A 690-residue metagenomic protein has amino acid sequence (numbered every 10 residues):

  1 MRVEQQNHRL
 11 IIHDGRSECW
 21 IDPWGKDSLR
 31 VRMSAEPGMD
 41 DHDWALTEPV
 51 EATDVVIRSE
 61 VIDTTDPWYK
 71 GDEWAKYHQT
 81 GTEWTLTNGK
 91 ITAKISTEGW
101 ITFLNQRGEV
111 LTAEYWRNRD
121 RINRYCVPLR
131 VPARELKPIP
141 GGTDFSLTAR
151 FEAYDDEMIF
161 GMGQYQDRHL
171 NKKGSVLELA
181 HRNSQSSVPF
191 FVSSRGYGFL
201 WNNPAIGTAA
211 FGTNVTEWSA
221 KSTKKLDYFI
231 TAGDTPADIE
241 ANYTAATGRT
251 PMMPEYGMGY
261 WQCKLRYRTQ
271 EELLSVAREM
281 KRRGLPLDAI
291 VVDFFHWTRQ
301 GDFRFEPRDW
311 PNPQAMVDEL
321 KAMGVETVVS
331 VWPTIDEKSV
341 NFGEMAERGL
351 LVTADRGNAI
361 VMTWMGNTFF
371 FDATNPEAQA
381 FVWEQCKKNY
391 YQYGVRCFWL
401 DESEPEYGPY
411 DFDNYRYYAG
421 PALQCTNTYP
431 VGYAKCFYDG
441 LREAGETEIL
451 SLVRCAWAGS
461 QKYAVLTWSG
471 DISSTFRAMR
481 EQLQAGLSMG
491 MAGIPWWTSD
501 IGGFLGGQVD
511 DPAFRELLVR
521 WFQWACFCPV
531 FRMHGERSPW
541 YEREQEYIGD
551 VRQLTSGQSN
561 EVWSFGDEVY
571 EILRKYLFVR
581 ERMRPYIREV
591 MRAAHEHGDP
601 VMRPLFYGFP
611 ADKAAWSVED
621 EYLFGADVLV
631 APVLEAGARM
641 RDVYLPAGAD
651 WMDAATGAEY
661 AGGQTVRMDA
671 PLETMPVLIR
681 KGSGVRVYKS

Functional and structural regions predicted by a protein language model:
M1-G257, C263-L265, E272-R278, A289 (+7 more regions): N-terminal accessory segment at the very beginning of proteins
Q5-D22, G284, A322-G324, Y438-T447 (+2 more regions): Carbohydrate-binding surfaces of carbohydrate-active enzymes
H8, E18, E73-W74, V176-L179 (+14 more regions): Generic recognition of flexible, low-complexity loop/linker segments
R9, S28, E83-T85, T92 (+23 more regions): Beta-sheet entry/capping signal
A45-E73, T353-G357, D653-T674: Solvent-exposed beta-strand/loop surfaces of large extracellular or lumenal domains
T47, R58-I62, E114-Y115, R124 (+3 more regions): Aromatic- and carboxylate-enriched substrate-binding clefts and catalytic-loop regions of carbohydrate-active enzymes
W100, R195-Y197, P204-I206, T235 (+19 more regions): Short, glycine-/Ser/Thr-/acidic-enriched flexible segments
